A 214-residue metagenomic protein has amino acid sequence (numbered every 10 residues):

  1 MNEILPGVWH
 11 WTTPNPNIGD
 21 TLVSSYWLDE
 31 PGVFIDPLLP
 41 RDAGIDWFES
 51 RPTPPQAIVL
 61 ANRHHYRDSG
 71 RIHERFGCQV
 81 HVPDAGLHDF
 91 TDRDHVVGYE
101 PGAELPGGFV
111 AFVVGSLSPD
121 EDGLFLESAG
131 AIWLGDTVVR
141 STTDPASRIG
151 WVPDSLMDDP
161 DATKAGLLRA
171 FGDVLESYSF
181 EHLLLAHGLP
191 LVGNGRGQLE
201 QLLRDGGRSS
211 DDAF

Functional and structural regions predicted by a protein language model:
M1, V23-S25, Y99-P101, E121-G123 (+1 more regions): Short, acidic/polar N-cap/turn motifs at the starts of alpha helices
M1-P31, F76, F214: Zn-dependent metallo-beta-lactamase
E3-I4, D20, W27-D29, S50-P54 (+3 more regions): Flexible, charged surface loops at secondary-structure boundaries
W9, T13-P16, G32-I35, P40-R41 (+1 more regions): Metallo-beta-lactamase
P16-A57: Pre-active-site segment of Zn-dependent metallo-hydrolases
R41-A85: Active-site metal-binding motif and surrounding structural segment of the metallo-beta-lactamase
G44-D46, D68-G70, D92, T143-D144 (+1 more regions): Short glycine-/acidic-enriched loop or helix-start segments at secondary-structure transitions that form or flank
R71-E74, C78-E121, S128, A162-A170 (+1 more regions): Metallo-beta-lactamase
